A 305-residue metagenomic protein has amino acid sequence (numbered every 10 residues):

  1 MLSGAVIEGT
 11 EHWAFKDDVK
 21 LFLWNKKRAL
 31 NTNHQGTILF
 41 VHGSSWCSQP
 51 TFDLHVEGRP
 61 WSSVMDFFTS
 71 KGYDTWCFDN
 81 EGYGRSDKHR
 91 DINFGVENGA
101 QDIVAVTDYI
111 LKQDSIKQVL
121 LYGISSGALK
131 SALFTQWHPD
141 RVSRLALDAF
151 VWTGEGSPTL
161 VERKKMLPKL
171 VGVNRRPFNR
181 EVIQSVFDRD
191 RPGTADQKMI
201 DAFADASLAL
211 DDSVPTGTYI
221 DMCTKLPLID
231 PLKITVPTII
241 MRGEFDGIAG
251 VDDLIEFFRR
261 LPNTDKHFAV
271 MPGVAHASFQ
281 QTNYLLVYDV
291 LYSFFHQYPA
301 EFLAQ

Functional and structural regions predicted by a protein language model:
M1-T32: N-terminal cap/lid segment of alpha/beta-hydrolase-fold proteins
L30-Y73: Short, surface-exposed "cap/lid" segments of acyl-processing enzymes
Q49-P50, W76-F94, H276: Glycine-rich "HGGG/HGxG" loop immediately N-terminal to the catalytic nucleophile of the alpha/beta-hydrolase
A100-Q118: Conserved acidic catalytic loop of the alpha/beta-hydrolase fold
K117-Y122, S126-T153: Conserved hydrolase catalytic core segment
L160-M241, R260: Alpha/beta-hydrolase
G247-D253: Conserved alpha/beta-hydrolase "acid-adjacent" motif
V274-L285: Catalytic histidine-centered segment of alpha/beta-hydrolase-like enzymes
